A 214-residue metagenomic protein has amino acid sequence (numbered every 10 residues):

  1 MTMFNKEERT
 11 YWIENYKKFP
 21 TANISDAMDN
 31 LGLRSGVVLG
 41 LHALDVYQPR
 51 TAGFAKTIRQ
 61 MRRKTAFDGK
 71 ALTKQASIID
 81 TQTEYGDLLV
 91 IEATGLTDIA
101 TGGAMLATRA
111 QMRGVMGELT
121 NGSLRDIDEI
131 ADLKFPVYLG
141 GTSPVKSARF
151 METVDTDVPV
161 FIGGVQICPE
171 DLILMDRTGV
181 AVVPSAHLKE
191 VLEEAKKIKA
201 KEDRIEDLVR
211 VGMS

Functional and structural regions predicted by a protein language model:
T2-P169, V183-M213: Feature captures the catalytic cores and cofactor-binding loops of soluble hydro-lyases/lyases that act on carboxylate
I173: C-terminal binding/interaction regions
G179-A181: Channel- or pocket-lining gating/hinge segments that regulate access to a cavity or pore
